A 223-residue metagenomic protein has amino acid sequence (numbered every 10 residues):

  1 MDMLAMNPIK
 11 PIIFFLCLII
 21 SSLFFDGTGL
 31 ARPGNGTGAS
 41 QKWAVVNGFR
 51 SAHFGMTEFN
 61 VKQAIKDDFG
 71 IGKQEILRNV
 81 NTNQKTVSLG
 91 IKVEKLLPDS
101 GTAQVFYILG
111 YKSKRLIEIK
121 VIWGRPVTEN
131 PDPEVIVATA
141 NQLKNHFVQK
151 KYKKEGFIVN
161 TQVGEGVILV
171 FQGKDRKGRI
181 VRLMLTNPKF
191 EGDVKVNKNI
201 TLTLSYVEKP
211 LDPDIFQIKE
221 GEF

Functional and structural regions predicted by a protein language model:
D2-A5, D26: Acidic, Ala/Val/Gly-enriched low-complexity intrinsically disordered segments
L4-F14: Bacterial N-terminal signal peptides that target proteins for export
I13-L23: Bacterial N-terminal signal peptides
F25-A31: Sec/Tat signal peptide C-region and signal peptidase I cleavage site
R32-K85, E118-F223: Non-cytosolic coordination micro-motifs
N79-P126: Mid-chain, structured segments of secreted extracytoplasmic proteins
